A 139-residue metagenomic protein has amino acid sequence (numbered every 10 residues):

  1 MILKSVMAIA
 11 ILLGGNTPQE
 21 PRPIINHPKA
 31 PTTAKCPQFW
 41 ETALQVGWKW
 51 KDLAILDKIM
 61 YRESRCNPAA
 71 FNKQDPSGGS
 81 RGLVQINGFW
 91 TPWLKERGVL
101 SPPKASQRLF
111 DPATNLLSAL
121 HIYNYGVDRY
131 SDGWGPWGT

Functional and structural regions predicted by a protein language model:
I2-C66: Export/targeting segments at the very N-terminus of extracytoplasmic proteins
I55-L56, A69, K73-D75, G79-T139: Catalytic and binding regions of secreted/periplasmic enzymes and modules that target cell-wall glycans
